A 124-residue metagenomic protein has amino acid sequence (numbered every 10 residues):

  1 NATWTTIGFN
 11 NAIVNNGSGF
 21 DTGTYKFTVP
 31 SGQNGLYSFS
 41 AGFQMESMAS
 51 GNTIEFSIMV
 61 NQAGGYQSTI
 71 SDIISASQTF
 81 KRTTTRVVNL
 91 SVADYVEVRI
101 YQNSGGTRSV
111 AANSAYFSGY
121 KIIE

Functional and structural regions predicted by a protein language model:
N1-G51, Q67-I73, S77, T85 (+1 more regions): Terminal (often C-terminal
G51-G64: Short, surface-exposed beta-strand/strand-loop-strand elements in extracellular ectodomains
V88-V92: Surface-exposed, short loops/turns at beta-strand junctions within beta-sandwich domains
D94-V96: Exposed beta-strand face motif in extracellular beta-rich ectodomains
R99-G106: Short beta-strand-plus-loop segments that form exposed binding edges in beta-rich domains
